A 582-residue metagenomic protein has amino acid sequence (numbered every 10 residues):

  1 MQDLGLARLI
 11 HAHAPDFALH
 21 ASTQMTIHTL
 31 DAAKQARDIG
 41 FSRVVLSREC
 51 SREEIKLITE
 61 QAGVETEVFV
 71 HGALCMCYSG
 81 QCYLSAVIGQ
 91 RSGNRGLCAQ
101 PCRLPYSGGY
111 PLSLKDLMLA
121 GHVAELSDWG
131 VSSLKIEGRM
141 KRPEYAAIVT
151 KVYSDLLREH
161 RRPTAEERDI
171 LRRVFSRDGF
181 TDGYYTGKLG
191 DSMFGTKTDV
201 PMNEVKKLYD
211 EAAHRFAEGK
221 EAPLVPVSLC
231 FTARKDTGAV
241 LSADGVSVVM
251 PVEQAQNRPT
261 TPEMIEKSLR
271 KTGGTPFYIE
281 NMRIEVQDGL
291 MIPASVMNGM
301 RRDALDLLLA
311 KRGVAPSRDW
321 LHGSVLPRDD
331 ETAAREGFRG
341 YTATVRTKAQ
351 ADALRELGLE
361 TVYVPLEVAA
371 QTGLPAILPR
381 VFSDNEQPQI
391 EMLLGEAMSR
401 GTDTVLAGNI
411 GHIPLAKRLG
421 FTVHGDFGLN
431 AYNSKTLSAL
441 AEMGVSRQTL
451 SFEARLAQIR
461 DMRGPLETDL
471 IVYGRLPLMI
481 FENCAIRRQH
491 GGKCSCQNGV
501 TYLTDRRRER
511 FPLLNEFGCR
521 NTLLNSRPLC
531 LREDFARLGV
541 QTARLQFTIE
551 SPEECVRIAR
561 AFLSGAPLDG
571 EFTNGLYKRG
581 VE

Functional and structural regions predicted by a protein language model:
M1-G5, H13, F17-H20, K34-F427 (+1 more regions): Surface-exposed amphipathic alpha-helical tracts and adjacent flexible/coil segments at the periphery of soluble enzymes
L9: Phosphate-binding/switch loop-helix module in NTP-utilizing enzymes
